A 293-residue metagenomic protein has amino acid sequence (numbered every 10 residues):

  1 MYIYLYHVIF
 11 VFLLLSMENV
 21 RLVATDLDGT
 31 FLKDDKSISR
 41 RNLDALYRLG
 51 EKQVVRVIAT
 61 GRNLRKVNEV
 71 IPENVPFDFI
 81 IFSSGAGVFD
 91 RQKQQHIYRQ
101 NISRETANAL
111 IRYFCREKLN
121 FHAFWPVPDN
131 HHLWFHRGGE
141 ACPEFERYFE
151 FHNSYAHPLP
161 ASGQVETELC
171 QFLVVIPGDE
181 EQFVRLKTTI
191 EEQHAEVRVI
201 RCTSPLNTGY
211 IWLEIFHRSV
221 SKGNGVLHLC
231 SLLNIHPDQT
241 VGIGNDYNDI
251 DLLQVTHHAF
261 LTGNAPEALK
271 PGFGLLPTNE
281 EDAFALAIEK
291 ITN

Functional and structural regions predicted by a protein language model:
Y2-S16: Short, Lys/Arg-enriched N-terminal segments with co-localized hydrophobic residues within the first ~10-30 amino acids
M17-L22, I38-S39, L213-N293: Mg2+-dependent phosphoryl-transfer enzymes with acidic/Ser/Thr/Gly-rich catalytic loops
R21-D34: Asp-based phosphoryl-transfer active-site loop
F31, I97, T208-W212, L269: A short acidic, helix-capping loop that chelates divalent metal ions and anchors anionic groups
S37-E144: Active-site phosphate-binding/coordination module
N42, V67-I71, I190, L269 (+1 more regions): Hydrophobic packing residues within well-ordered alpha-helices of enzyme cores
L49, S84, F172, L253 (+1 more regions): Residue-level signal for inorganic ion chemistry
F124-V241: Conserved acidic, metal-coordinating active-site core of Asp-based, Mg2+-dependent phosphoryl-transfer enzymes
